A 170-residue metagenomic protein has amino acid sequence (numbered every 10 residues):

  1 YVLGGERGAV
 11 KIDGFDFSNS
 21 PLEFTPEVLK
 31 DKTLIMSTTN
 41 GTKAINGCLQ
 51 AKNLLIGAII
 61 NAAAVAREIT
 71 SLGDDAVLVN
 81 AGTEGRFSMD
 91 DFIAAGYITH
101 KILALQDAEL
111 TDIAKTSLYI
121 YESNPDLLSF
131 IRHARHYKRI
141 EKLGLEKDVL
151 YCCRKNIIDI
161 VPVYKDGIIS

Functional and structural regions predicted by a protein language model:
Y1, D31-T33, D75: Short, surface-exposed beta-edge/turn micro-motifs
Y1-G8: A short aromatic-anchored loop/beta-hairpin motif
G4, I35-M36, V77-V79: Structural motif
G8, N40, A81-E84: Short, ordered loop/turn segments at secondary-structure junctions
A9-V10, T42, A63, G96-H100: Residues on a specific face of well-ordered alpha-helices
D16-T33, S37-T39, G47-N53, M89-S170: Long, charged alpha-helical interface segments
T39-N40, I60: Short beta->alpha linker loops
I45-E84, D90, A94: Acidic (Asp/Glu) carboxylate-rich active-site/surface patches
